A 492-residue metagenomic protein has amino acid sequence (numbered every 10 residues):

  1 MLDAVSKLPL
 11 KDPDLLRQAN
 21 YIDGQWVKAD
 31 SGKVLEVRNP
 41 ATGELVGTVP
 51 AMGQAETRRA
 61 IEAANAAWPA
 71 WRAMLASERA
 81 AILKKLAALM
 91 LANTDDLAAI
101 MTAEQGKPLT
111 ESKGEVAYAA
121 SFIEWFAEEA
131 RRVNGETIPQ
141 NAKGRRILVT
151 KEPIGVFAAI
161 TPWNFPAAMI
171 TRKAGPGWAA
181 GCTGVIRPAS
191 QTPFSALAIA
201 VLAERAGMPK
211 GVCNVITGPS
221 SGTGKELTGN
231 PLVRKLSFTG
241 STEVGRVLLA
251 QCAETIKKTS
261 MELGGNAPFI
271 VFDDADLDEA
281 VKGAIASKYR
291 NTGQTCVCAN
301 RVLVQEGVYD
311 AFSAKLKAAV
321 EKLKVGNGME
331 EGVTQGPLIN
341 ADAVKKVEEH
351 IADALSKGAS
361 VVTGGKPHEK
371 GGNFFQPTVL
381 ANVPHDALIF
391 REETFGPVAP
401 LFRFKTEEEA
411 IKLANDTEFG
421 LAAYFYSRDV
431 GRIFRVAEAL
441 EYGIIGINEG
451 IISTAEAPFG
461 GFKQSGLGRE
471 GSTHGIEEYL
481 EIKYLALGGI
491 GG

Functional and structural regions predicted by a protein language model:
M1-T48, A81, K85, G135-I160 (+3 more regions): Terminal low-complexity tails and localization/encapsulation signals of metabolic enzymes
G43, L75, R79, M101 (+11 more regions): Residue-level signal for inorganic ion chemistry
E44-G47, V233, I270, K324-V325 (+4 more regions): Conserved C-terminal structural/oligomerization subdomain of aldehyde/semialdehyde dehydrogenase
L45-M52, A67-A73, A159, F269-F272 (+5 more regions): Short, well-ordered beta-strand elements within core beta-sheets of diverse protein domains
V46-V133, G144: Glycine-rich loop-to-alpha-helix module at the N-terminal edge of alpha/beta enzyme cores
G135-E279, F404: Rossmann-like NAD(P) dinucleotide-binding subdomain of oxidoreductase/dehydrogenase enzymes
T183-V185, V361, I444: A short hydrophobic/small-residue beta-strand
K235, E243-P384, I447, G489: ALDH superfamily catalytic-core signature
